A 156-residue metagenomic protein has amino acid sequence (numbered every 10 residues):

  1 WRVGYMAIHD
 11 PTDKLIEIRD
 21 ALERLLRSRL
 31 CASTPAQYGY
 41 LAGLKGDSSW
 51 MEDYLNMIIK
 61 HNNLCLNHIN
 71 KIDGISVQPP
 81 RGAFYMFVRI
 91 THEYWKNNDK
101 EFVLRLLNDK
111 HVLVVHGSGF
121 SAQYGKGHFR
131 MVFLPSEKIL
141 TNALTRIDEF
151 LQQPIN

Functional and structural regions predicted by a protein language model:
W1-I59, L66-N67, F150-L151: Conserved core segment of the aminotransferase class I/II
R2, G82-F84, G127-R130: Short amphipathic alpha-helical segments
A7, F87-R89, V132-L134: Short hydrophobic/aromatic beta-strand micro-patches that form the beta-sheet surface supporting nucleotide- or nucleic
R27, G74-S76: Short amphipathic alpha-helical boundary/capping segments
L41, N56-I69, V77-I90: Conserved glycine-rich beta-strand-loop-beta hairpin in the small C-terminal domain of fold type I
K96-N98, R105-V114, F120-N156: PLP-dependent enzyme catalytic core of the Aspartate aminotransferase-like
